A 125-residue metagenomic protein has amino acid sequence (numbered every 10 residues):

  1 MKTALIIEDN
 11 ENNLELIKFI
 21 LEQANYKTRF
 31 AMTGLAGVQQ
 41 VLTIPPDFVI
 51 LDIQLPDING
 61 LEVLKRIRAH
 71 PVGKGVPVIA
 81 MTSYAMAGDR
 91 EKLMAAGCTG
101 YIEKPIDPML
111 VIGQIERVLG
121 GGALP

Functional and structural regions predicted by a protein language model:
E8: Conserved acidic carboxylate
N12, T33-A36, N59-K65: Acidic catalytic/metal-coordinating carboxylates
E15-Q23: Charged docking surfaces used in two-component/phosphorelay signaling
N25-M32, Q40, I102: Short hydrophobic/Thr-rich beta-strand motif most characteristic of the beta2 strand and flanking loop of CheY-like
I44-I50, L55: Active-site beta3 strand of CheY-like receiver
P56, K74, M86, K104-P105: The feature encodes the CheY-like receiver
I106-I115: C-terminal output helix
